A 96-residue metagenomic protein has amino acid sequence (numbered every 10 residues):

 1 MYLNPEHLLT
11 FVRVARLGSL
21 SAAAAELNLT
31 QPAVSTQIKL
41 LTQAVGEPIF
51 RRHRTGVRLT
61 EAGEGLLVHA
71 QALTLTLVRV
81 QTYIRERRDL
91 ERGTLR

Functional and structural regions predicted by a protein language model:
M1-L3, R88: Flexible N-terminal pre-Rossmann segment of NAD(P)-dependent oxidoreductases
N4-H7, Q31, G63, A70 (+1 more regions): The N-cap/first-turn positions of alpha helices within or immediately adjacent to helix-turn-helix DNA-binding domains
H7-V14, L66: Short alpha-helical "packing" element that flanks the helix-turn-helix/winged-helix DNA-binding module
V12-N28: Short helix-boundary/capping micro-motifs
T42-L59: A short LG(V/I)-centered, amphipathic sequence patch enriched for acidic residue(s) preceding the LG motif
T42-V45, L66-R88: Alpha-helical linker/hinge and terminal dimerization helices associated with HTH transcriptional regulators
T55, R85-R96: Interdomain hinge and pocket-entrance segments immediately C-terminal to HTH DNA-binding domains
